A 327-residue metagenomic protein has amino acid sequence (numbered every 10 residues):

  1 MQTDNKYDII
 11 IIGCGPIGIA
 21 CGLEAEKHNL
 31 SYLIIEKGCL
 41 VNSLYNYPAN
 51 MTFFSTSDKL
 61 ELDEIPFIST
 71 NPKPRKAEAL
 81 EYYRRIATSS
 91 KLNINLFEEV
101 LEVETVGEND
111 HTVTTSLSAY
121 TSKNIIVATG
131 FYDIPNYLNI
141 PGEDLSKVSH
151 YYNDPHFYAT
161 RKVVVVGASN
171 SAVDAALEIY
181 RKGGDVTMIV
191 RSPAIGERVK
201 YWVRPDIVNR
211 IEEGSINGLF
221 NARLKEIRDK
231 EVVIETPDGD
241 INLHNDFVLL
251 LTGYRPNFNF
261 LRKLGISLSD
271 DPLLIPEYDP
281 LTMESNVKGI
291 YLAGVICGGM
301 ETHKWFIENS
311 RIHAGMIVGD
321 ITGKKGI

Functional and structural regions predicted by a protein language model:
M1-I9, D133-I134, I140-Y151: Extreme N-terminal leader/targeting segments of oxidoreductases
T3-K6, I11-K37, Y151-I195, L281-I327: Rossmann-like dinucleotide/flavin-binding elements
Y7, C14-L92, V173, L177-Y201 (+1 more regions): Beta1-alpha1 glycine-rich phosphate/pyrophosphate-binding loop at the start of Rossmann-like nucleotide-binding domains
Y7, S122-K123, T160, D229 (+2 more regions): Active-site acidic short loop of glycosyltransferases
I10-I12, Y120-Y132, V166, H244-G253: Short hydrophobic core segments
G22-E24, Y45-N46, Y137-P141, A176-E178 (+2 more regions): Short amphipathic alpha-helical segments
K91-V106, D110-V113, A119-Y120, R181-L273: A Rossmann-like FAD-binding core segment of flavoenzymes
V127-E143, R255-I266: Flavin (primarily FAD) binding-site architecture
